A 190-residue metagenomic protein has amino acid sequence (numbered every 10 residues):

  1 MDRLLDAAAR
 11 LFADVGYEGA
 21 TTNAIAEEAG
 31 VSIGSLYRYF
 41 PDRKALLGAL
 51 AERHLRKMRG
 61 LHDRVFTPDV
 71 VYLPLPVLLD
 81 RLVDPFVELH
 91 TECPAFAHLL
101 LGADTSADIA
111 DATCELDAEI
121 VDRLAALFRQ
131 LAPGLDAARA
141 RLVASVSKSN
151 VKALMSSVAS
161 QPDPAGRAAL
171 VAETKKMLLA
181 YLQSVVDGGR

Functional and structural regions predicted by a protein language model:
R3, A7, L11-A45, A49: Helix-turn-helix
L4, A8-F12, M58, F86 (+2 more regions): Short hydrophobic clusters on alpha-helical segments that form packing/core surfaces in small helical domains
P41-A45, V70, T91, D104: Residues in soluble alpha-helical coiled-coils and helical-bundle/repeat scaffolds
L47-H54, L116: Alpha-helical DNA-contacting segments of helix-turn-helix folds
A49, D63-T91: Hydrophobic alpha-helical connector segments
F66, V77, L89-D108, A125 (+1 more regions): Amphipathic alpha-helical segments used for helix-helix packing
T67, V71-Y72, E92-A97, A118-A144 (+2 more regions): Hydrophobic alpha-helical bundle segments that form small-molecule/ligand-binding pockets
A97-G102, A110, Q130-M177, G189-R190: Hydrophobic/aromatic-rich alpha-helical bundle segments in the mid-to-C-terminal region
